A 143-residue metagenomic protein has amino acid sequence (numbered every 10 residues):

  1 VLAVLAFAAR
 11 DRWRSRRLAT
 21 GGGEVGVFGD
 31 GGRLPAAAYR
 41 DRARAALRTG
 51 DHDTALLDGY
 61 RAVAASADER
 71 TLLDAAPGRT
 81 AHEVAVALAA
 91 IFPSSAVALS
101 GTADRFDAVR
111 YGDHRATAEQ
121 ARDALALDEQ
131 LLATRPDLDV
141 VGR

Functional and structural regions predicted by a protein language model:
V1-G26: Short, charge-rich, low-complexity alpha-helical interaction segments
F28-G31, P35-R143: Membrane-proximal, non-transmembrane interaction modules that couple membrane proteins to downstream assemblies
